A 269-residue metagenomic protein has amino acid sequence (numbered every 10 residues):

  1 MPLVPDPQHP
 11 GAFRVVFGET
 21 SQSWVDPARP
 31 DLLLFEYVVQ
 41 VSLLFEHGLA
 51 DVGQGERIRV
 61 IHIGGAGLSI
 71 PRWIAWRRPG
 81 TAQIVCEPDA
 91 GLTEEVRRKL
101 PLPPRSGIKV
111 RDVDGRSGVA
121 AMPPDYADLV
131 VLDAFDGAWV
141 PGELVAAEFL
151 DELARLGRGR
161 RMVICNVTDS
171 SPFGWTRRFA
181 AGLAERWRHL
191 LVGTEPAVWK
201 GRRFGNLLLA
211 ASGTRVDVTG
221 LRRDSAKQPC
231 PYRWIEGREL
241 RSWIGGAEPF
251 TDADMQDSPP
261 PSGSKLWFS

Functional and structural regions predicted by a protein language model:
M1-D6, Q22-P30, W199-S269: SAM/dcSAM-binding transferase cores
H9, F13, L32-R155, F173 (+1 more regions): The AdoMet/dcAdoMet-binding core of the Class I SAM-like
H9-V25: A short, structured beta-strand/loop element
G18-T20, L132, T214: Generic beta-structure capping elements
T20, A90, G115, E195-A197: Residues that form or immediately flank small-molecule/cofactor binding pockets and catalytic motifs
T20-W24, F135-A138, S170: A short, flexible beta-alpha/helix-coil linker loop
G80-A82, R105-G107, R160, W187-H189 (+1 more regions): A generic structural signal for alpha->beta connector loops
A147-G220: C-terminal substrate-binding/active-site "lid" region of AdoMet-derived donor-dependent transferases
